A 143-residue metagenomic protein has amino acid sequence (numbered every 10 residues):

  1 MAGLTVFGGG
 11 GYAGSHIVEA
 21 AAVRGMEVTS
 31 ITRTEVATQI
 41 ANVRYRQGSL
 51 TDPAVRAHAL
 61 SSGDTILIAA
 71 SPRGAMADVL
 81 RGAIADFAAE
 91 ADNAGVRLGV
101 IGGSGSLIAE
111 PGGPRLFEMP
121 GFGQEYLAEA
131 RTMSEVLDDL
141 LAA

Functional and structural regions predicted by a protein language model:
A2-R24: N-terminal Rossmann NAD(P)H-binding glycine-rich loop of SDR-like oxidoreductase domains
L4, V28, L98: Hydrophobic anchor at the start of a short beta-strand that flanks the dinucleotide cofactor-binding loop
T5, L67-A69, M119: Structural motif
F7, I31, I101: The conserved SAM/SAH-binding core of class I Rossmann-like methyltransferase domains, concentrating on the hydrophobic
G10, T34, S104: Residues in the short beta-alpha loop(s) of Rossmann-like NAD(P)-binding domains
G25-R33: Conserved glycine-rich Rossmann-like NAD(P)H-binding loop of the short-chain dehydrogenase/reductase
V36-A94: NAD(P)H-binding glycine-rich loop region in Rossmannoid oxidoreductase-like domains and their noncatalytic homologs
A75-A143: Glycine-/Pro-rich loop/turn segments that contact NAD(P) or position catalytic residues in Rossmann-like domains
